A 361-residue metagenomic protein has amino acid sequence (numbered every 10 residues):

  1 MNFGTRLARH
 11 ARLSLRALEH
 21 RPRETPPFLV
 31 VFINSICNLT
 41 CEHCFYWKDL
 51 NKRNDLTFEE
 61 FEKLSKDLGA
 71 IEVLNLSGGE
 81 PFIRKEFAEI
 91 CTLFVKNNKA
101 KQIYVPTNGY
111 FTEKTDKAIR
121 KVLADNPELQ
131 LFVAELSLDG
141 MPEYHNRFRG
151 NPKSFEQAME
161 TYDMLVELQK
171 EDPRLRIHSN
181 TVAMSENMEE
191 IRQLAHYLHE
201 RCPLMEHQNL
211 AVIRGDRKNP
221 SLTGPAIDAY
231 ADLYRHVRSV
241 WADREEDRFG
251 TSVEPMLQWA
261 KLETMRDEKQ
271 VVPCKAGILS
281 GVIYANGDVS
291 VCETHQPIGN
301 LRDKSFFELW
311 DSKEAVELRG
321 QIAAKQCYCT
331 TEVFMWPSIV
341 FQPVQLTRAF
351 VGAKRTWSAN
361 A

Functional and structural regions predicted by a protein language model:
M1, P127-S290, T294-N300, K304 (+1 more regions): Radical SAM enzyme [4Fe-4S]-AdoMet core and its adjacent flexible, acidic and glycine-rich loops/tails across
M1-P26, E245-R266, F334-A361: Alpha-helical membrane-targeting segments
N2-F132, Q342: Conserved alpha-helical substructure of the radical SAM core
F28-K48, L56-F58, V73-S77, I177-M184 (+6 more regions): Soluble, non-transmembrane catalytic domains of enzymes that act on hydrophobic metabolites at membranes
E42-F45, K275, C327-T330: Cys/His/Pro-rich metal-binding microdomains
H43, W47-L50, S280, I298 (+1 more regions): Secreted/processed peptides and extracellular or luminal domains of membrane proteins
C44-W47, A118, F148, K304 (+1 more regions): Residue-level signal for well-ordered alpha-helical positions
V271, D288-A361: Flexible mid-to-C-terminal extensions adjoining Fe-S/redox cofactors in radical SAM and related proteins
